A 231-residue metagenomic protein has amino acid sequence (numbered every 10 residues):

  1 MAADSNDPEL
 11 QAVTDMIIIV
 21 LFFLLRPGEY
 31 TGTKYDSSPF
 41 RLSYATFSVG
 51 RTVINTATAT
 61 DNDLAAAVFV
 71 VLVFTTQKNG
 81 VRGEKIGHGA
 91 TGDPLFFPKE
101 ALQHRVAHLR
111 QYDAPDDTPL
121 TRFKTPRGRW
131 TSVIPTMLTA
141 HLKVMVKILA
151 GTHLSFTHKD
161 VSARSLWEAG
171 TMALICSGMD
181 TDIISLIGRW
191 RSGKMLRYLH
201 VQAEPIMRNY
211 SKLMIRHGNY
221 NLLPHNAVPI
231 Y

Functional and structural regions predicted by a protein language model:
M1-T31, W167: Basic, Lys/Arg- and aromatic-enriched nucleic-acid-binding interface segment
S5-E9, P94, K159, A163-R164: Residue-level marker of regulatory loop/turn positions in helix-turn-helix DNA-binding domains and in histidine
L21-R26, V68-V70, D117, S177-I183: Core residues of folded domains in eukaryotic genome-function proteins
F23, G32-P98, H104-A107: Conserved tyrosine-mediated DNA breakage-rejoining catalytic core shared by Y-recombinases
R82-F156: Active-site/catalytic core of tyrosine-dependent DNA strand-transfer enzymes
T139-E168, M172-L186, S192, E204: Short, basic (Lys/Arg/His-rich) helix/loop patches that form interaction surfaces in the mid-to-C-terminal regions
G188-L213: Catalytic-site neighborhood detector that most strongly recognizes the C-terminal catalytic loop/helix of tyrosine
M214-Y231: C-terminal secondary-structure termini that scaffold catalytic or DNA-interacting sites
